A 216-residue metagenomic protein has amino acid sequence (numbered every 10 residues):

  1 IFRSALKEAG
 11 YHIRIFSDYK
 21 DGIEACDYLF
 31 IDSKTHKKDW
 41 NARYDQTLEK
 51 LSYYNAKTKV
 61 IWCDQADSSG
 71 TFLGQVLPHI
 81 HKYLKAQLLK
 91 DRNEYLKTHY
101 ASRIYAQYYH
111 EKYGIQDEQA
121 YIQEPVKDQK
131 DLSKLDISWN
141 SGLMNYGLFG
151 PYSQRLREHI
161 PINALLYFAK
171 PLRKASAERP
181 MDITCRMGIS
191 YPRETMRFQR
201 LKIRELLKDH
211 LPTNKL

Functional and structural regions predicted by a protein language model:
I1-S17, I23-C26, D32-L216: Nucleotide-sugar donor-binding catalytic core of glycosyltransferases
